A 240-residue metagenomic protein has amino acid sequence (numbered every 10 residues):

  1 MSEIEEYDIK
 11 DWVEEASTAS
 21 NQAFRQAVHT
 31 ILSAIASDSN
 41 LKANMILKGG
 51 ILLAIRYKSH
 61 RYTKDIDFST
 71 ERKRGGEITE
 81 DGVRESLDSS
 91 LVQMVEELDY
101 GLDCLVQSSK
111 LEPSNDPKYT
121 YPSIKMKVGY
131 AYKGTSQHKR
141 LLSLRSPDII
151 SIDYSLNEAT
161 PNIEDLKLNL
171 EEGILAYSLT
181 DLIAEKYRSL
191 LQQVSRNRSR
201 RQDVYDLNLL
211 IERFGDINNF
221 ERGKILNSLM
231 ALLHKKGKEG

Functional and structural regions predicted by a protein language model:
M1-G240: Compositionally biased terminal segments of proteins
